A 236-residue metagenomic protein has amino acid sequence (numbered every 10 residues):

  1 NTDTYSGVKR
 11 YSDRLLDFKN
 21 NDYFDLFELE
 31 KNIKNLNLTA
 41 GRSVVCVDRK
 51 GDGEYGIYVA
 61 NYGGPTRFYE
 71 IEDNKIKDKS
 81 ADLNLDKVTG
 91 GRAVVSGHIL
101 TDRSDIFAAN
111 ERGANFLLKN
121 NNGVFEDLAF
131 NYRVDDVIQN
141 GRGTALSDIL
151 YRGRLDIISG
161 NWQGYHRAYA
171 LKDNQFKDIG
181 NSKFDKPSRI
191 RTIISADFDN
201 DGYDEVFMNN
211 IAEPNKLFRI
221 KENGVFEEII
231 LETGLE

Functional and structural regions predicted by a protein language model:
N1-G7, D17: Hydrophobic or amphipathic alpha-helical targeting/insertion segments
N1-T2, Y55-N61, S104-N110, D156-N161 (+1 more regions): Hydrophobic beta-strand segments that make up the repeating blades of beta-propeller and related beta-repeat
Y5-Y11, N61-G64, N110-G113, Q163-G164 (+1 more regions): Short, solvent-exposed loop/turn segments at conserved positions within beta-propeller repeat blades
R10-Y11, T39-V44, D52-G53, G63 (+2 more regions): Residues forming well-ordered secondary-structure scaffolds
S12-T39, G56-Y58, Y69-T89, D105-F107 (+4 more regions): Blade-edge motifs of beta-propeller repeat domains
G41-G51, Y55, G91-S104, G141-Y151 (+2 more regions): Beta-propeller blade termini
S195, F207, T233-G234: C-terminal structured domain segments across diverse proteins
